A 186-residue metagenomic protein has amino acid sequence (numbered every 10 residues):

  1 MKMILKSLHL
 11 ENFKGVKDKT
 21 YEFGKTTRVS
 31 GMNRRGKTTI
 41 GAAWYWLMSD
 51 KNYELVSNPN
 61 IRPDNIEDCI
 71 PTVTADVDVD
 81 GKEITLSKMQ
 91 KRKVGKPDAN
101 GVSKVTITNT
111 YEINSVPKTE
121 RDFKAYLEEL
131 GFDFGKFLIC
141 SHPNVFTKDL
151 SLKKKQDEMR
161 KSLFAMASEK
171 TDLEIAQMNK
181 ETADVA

Functional and structural regions predicted by a protein language model:
M1-W46: Pre-Walker A-like glycine/lysine-rich segment at the N-terminus of P-loop NTPase domains
K2, E67-C69, K104-V105: A short, structural micro-pattern
S7-H9, T74-D76, T110: Residue-level detector of beta-strand face positions
E11-K17, D78-K82, N114: Short strand-coil-strand connectors
V16-K17, P71-V73, I107: Residue-level marker for the onset of beta-strands and adjacent loop->beta junctions in well-ordered domains
K25, S30-G31, G41-N100, T182-D184: Conserved P-loop NTP-binding catalytic core
T38-Y53, E120-G131: A short, contiguous, amphipathic alpha-helix enriched in charged residues
G81-A186: Extended, charged alpha-helical "arm/stalk" segments used for dimerization and assembly in large NTPase-driven machines
